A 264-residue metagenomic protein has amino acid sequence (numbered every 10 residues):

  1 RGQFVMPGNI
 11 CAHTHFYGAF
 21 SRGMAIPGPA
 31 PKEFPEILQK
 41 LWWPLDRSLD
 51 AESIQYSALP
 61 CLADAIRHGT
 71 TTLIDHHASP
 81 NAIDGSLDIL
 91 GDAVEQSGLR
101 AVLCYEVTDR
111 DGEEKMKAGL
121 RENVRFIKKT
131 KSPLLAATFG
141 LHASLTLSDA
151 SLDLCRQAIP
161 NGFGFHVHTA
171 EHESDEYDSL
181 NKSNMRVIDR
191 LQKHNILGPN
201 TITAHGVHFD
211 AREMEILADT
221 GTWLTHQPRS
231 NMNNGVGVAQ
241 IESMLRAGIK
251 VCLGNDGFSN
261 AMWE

Functional and structural regions predicted by a protein language model:
G2, H13, G69, V94 (+6 more regions): Divalent metal-coordination and catalytic microenvironments
Q3-A25: Di-metal (Zn2+ and/or Mg2+/Mn2+) metal-binding site signature of metallo-dependent hydrolases with the MBL/beta-CASP
Q3-V5, M24-H76, N81-L99, R121-K131: Alpha-helical scaffold segments that flank or form the walls of functional sites
F20-I54, D111-G112, E173-N200, T220-W223: Active-site gating loops and adjacent loop-to-helix segments of metal-dependent hydrolytic enzymes
T70, L99, G162, G221-T222: A structural motif
H77-V207: Metal-coordinating catalytic core of metallo-dependent amide/deamination hydrolases
I196-E264: Active-site-adjacent C-terminal substructures of enzyme catalytic domains
